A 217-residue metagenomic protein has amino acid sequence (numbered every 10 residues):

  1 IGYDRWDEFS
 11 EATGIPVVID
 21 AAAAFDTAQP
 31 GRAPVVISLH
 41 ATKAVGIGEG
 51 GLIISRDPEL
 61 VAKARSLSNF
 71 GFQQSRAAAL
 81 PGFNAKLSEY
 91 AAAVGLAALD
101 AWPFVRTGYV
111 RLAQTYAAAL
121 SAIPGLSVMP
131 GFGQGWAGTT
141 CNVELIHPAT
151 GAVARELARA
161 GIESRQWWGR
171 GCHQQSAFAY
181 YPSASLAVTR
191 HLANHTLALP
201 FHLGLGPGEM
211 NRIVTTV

Functional and structural regions predicted by a protein language model:
I1-I47, I53-I54, A198: Active-site phosphate-binding strand-loop segment of PLP-dependent enzymes
T13-G14, G50, G82, A193: A generic hydrophobic-helix recognition signal that picks specific residues within alpha-helical hydrophobic
D20, E49-G50, E89, N211: Acidic side chains
A44-G48, Q134-A137: Short glycine-enriched loop/turn motifs at secondary-structure junctions
P58, A62-V217: PLP-dependent aminotransferase class I/II
